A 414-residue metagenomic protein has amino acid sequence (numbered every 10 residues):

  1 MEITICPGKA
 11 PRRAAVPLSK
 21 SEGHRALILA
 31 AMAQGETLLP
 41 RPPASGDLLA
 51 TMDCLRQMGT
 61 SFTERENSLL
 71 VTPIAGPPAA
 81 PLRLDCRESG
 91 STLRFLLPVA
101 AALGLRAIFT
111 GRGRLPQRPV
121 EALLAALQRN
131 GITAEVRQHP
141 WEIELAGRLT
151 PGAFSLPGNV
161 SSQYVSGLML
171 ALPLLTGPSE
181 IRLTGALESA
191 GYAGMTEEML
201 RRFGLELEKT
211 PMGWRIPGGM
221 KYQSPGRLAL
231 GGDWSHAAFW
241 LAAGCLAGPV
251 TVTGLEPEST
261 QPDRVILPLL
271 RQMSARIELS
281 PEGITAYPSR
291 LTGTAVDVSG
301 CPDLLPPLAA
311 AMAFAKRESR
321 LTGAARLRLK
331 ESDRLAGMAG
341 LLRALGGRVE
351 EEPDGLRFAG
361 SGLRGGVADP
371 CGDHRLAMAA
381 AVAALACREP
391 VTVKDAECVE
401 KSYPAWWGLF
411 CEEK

Functional and structural regions predicted by a protein language model:
M1-K414: Short, structured segments at the rim of ligand-binding sites
